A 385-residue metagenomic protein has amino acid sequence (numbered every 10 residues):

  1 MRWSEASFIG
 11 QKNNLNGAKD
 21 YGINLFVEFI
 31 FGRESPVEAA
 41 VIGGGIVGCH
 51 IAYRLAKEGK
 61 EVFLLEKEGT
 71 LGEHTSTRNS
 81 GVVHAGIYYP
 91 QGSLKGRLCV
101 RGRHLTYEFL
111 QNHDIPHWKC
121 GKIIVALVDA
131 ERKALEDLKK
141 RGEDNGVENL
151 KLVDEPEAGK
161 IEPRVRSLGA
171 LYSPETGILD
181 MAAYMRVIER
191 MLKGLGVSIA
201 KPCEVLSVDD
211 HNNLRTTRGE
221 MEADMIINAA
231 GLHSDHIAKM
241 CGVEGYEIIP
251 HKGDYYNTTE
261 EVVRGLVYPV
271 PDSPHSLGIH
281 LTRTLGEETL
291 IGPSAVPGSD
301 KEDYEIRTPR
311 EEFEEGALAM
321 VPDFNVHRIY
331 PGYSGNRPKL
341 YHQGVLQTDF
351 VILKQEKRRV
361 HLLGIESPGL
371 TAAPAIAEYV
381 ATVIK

Functional and structural regions predicted by a protein language model:
W3-A39, K57: Extreme N-terminal leader/targeting segments of oxidoreductases
E38-L64: N-terminal Rossmann-like FAD-binding beta1-loop-alpha1 element of flavoenzymes
V41-I42, M221-H233, A377: Short hydrophobic core segments
Y53-R54, V83, I115-H117, M225-K357: Active-site substrate-recognition segment that forms the wall of the catalytic cavity or substrate channel
K57-R78: Glycine-rich FAD pyrophosphate-binding loop
G81-E157, I161, G278-I279: Dinucleotide-binding Rossmann-like beta1-alpha1 core, especially the glycine-rich loop that anchors the ADP
L94-R101, V125-A134, Y172-R190, Y304-T308 (+2 more regions): Short beta-strand to alpha-helix junction loop
L171-M225, P374: Helical element adjacent to the flavin cofactor pocket in flavoenzyme catalytic cores
